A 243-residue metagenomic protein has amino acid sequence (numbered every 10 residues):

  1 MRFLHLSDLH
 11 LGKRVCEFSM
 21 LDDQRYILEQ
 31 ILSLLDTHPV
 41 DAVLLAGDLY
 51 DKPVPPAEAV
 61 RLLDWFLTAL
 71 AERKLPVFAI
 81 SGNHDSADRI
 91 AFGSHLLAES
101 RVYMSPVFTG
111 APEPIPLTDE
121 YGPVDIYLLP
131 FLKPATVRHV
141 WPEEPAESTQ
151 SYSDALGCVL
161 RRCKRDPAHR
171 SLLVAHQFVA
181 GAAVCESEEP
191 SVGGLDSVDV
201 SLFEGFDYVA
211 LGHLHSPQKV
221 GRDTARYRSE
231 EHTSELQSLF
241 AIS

Functional and structural regions predicted by a protein language model:
M1-T68, E72, L173: N-terminal active-site segment of His-dependent metallophosphoesterases
L6-S7, V43-D48, P76-N83, Y103-F108 (+3 more regions): Active-site neighborhood of phospho(di)ester-bond hydrolases with catalytic His/Asp-centered motifs
V15-C16, G47-F66, S81-P106, R138 (+2 more regions): Metal-dependent catalytic neighborhoods of phosphoester/phosphodiester hydrolases
V40-E58, K74-D88, S171, Q177-G194: Active-site neighborhood of divalent metal-dependent phosphoester/pyrophosphate hydrolases
A71-R73, R165-D166, S201-G205: Short, conserved loop/helix-junction motifs that constitute active-site signature segments in enzyme catalytic cores
F92-D196: Conserved catalytic scaffold of divalent metal-dependent phosphoesterases
A180, C185-S234: Conserved beta-sheet core of the metallophosphoesterase superfamily
E231-S243: Single conserved hydrophobic/aromatic residue that forms the stacking wall/gate of nucleotide- or nucleobase-binding
